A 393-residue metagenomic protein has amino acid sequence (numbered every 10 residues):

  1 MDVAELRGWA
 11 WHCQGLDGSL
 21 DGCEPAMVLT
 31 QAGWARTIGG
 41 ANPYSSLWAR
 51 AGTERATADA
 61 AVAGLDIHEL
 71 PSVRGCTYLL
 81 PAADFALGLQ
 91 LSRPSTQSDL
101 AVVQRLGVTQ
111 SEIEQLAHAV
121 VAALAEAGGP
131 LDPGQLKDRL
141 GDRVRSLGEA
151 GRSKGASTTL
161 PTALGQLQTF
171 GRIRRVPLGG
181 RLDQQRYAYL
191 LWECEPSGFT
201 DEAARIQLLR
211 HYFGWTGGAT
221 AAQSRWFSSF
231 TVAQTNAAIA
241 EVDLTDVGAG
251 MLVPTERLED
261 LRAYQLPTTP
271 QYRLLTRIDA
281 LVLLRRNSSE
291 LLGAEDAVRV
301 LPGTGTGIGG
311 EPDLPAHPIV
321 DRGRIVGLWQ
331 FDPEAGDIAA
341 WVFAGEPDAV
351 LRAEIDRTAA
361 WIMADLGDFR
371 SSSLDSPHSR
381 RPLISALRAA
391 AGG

Functional and structural regions predicted by a protein language model:
M1-A150, L387, G393: Phosphate-backbone binding and catalysis cores of DNA-processing enzymes
A63-S72, C76-T77, T169-L178, D243-A249 (+1 more regions): A short, conserved structural fragment
L80-F85, G179-E202, L252-L266: Short, cationic-aromatic polyanion-contact patches
Q90-V103, L190-R210, Q271-R273, R277 (+1 more regions): Short, amphipathic alpha-helical interaction segments positioned at domain boundaries
A119-K154, R210-M251: Internal, well-folded beta-alpha domain core
S153-A238: Loop-centered beta-sheet repeat module
L244-T304: Non-catalytic regulatory appendages
L301-G393: Glycine-rich, small/acidic residue-mixed loop/short-helix segments
